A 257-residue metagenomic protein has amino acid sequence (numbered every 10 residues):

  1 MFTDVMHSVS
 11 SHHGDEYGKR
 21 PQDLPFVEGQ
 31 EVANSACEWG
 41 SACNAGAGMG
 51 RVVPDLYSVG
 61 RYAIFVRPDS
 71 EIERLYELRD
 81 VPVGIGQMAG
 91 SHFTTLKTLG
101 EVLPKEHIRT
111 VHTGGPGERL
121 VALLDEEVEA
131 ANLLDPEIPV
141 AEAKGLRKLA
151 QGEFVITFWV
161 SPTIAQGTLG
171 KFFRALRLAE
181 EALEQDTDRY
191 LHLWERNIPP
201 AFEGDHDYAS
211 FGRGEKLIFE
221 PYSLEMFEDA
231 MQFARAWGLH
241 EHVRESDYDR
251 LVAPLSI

Functional and structural regions predicted by a protein language model:
M1-K105, T110-V111, E129-N132, L149-G152: Short, glycine-/small- and polar/acidic-enriched structural segments that line small-molecule recognition paths
P25, C43, E77, V121-A122 (+2 more regions): Well-formed, non-transmembrane alpha-helical positions, independent of function
T110-V111, G115-N197: Pocket-lining segment of extracytoplasmic ligand-binding domains
Q166-V243: Secondary-structure end/capping motifs
R235-I257: Conserved C-terminal helix/tail region of periplasmic/extracytoplasmic solute-binding proteins
